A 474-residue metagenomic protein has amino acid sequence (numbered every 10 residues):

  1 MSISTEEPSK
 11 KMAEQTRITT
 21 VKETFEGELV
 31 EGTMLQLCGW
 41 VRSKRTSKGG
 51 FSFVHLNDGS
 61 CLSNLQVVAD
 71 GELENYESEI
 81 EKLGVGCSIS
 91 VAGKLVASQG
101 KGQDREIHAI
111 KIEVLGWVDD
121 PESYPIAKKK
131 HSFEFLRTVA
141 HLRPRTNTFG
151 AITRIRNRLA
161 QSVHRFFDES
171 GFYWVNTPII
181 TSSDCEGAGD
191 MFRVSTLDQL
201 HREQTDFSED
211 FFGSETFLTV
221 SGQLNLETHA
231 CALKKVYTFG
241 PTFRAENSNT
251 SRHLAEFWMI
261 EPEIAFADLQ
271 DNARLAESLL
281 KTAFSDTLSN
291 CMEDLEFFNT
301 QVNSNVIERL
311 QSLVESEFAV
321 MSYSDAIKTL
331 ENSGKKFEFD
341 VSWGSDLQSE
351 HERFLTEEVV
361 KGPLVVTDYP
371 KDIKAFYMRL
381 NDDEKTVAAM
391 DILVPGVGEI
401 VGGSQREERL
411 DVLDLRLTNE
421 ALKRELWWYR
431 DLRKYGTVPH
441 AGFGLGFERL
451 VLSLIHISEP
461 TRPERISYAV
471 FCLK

Functional and structural regions predicted by a protein language model:
M1-E6: N-terminal acidic, proline/glycine-rich, low-complexity intrinsically disordered segments
S9-A265: Class II aminoacyl-tRNA synthetase-like tRNA-binding/catalytic domains
T19-T20, T367, T461-R462: Ser/Thr-centric signal marking residues that sit in or immediately flank functional binding/regulatory motifs
C38, S47, H351-E352, P370-I373 (+1 more regions): Low-complexity, Lys/Gly-biased intrinsically disordered segments
Y76, N290-D294: Residue-level recognition of alpha-helix termini/interfacial anchor residues
S162-S170, L279-N290: Generic non-transmembrane alpha-helical segments
I180, D190-F284, E296-L454, S458: A translation/RNA-centric and nucleic-acid-associated enzymatic feature enriched in Class II aminoacyl-tRNA synthetases
I455-K474: Single conserved hydrophobic/aromatic residue that forms the stacking wall/gate of nucleotide- or nucleobase-binding
